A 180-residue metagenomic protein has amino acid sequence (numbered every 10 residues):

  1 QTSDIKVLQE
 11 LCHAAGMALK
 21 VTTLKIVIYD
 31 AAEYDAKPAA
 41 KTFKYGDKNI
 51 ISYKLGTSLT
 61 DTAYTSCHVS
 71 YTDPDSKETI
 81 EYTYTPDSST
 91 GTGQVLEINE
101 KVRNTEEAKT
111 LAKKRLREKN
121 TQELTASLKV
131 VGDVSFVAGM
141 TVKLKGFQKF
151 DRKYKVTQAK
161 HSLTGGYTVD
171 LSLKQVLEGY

Functional and structural regions predicted by a protein language model:
Q1-S52: Short beta-strand-centered interaction patches in the first periplasmic/extracellular domains of large envelope
I50-Y180: An acidic/polar, Gly/Ser/Thr-rich interaction patch typically located in mid-to-C-terminal regions of proteins
